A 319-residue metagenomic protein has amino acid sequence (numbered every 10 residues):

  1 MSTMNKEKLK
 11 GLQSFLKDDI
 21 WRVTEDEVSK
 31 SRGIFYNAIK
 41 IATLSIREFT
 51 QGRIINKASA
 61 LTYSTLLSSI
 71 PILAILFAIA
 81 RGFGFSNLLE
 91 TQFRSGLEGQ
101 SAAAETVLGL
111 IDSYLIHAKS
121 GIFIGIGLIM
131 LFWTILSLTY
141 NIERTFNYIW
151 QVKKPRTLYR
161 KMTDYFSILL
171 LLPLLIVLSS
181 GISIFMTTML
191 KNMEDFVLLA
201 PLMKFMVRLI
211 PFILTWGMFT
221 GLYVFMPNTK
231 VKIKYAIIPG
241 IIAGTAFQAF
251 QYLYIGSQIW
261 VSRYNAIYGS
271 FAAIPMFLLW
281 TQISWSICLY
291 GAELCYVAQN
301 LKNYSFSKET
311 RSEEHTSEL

Functional and structural regions predicted by a protein language model:
S2-S317: Membrane-embedded alpha-helices and immediately adjacent juxtamembrane helical segments in alpha-helical membrane
